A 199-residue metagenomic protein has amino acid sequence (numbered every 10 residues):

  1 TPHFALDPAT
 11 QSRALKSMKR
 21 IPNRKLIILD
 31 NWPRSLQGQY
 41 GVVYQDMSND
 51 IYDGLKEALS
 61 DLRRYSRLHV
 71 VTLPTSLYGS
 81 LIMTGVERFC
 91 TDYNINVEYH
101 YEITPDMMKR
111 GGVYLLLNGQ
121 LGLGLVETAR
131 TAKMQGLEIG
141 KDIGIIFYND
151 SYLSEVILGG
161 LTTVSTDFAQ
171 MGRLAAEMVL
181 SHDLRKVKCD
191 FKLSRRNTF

Functional and structural regions predicted by a protein language model:
T1-P2, N23-R34, D142-N149: Short beta-strand elements of ligand-binding domains
F4-A5, V42-K56, V70-D106, L117-G124 (+2 more regions): Hinge/beta->alpha junction and helix N-cap segments in small-molecule ligand-binding domains
L6-T10, K16-I21, W32-H69, S165-L184: Hydrophobic alpha-helical segments within soluble ligand-binding/sensing domains
Q11-K19, L81-C90, L125-A132: Short, aromatic/basic amphipathic alpha-helical patches
R20-L26, F89-Y99, A132-G140: Structural alpha-beta junctions
N23-R24, R64-L68, R110-G112, G140-D142: A general structural motif
W32-Y40, P105-R110, L153-L158: Short loop/helix-cap segments at secondary-structure boundaries that form the rim of catalytic
R110-V113, G122-F199: Flexible loop/turn connectors
